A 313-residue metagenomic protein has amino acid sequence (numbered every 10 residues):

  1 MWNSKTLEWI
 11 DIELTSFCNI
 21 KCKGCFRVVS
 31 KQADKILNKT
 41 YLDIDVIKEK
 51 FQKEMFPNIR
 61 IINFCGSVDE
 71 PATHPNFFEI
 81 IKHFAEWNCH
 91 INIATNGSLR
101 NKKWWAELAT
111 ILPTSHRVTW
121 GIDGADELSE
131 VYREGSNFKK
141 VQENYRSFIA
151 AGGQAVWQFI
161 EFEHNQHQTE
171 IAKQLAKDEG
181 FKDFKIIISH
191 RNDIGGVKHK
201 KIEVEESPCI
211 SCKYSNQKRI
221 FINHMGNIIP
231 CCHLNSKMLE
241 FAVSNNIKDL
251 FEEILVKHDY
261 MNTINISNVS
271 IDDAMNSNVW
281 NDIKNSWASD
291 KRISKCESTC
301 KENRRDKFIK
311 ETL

Functional and structural regions predicted by a protein language model:
M1-E8, V28-Q32, I228, H233-L313: Flexible mid-to-C-terminal extensions adjoining Fe-S/redox cofactors in radical SAM and related proteins
M1-R117, V131, G135-K139, E143 (+2 more regions): Conserved alpha-helical substructure of the radical SAM core
W9, E13, P57-C65, A85-A94 (+4 more regions): Conserved C-terminal portion of the radical SAM core fold that forms the substrate/S-adenosylmethionine-binding
I12, S16-N19, E203-E206, D290-S294: Processing junctions and N-termini across compartments
F17-N19, S30-Q32, D69, S98-R100 (+7 more regions): Short, solvent-exposed loop/turn segments at secondary-structure junctions
K23-C25, F77, W104-A106, Y132 (+5 more regions): Short aromatic-enriched loop/helix-cap "lid" or pocket-rim segments at secondary-structure transitions that line
I36, G66, E130, Q158 (+2 more regions): Generic anion/oxyanion-binding catalytic loop in active/binding sites
